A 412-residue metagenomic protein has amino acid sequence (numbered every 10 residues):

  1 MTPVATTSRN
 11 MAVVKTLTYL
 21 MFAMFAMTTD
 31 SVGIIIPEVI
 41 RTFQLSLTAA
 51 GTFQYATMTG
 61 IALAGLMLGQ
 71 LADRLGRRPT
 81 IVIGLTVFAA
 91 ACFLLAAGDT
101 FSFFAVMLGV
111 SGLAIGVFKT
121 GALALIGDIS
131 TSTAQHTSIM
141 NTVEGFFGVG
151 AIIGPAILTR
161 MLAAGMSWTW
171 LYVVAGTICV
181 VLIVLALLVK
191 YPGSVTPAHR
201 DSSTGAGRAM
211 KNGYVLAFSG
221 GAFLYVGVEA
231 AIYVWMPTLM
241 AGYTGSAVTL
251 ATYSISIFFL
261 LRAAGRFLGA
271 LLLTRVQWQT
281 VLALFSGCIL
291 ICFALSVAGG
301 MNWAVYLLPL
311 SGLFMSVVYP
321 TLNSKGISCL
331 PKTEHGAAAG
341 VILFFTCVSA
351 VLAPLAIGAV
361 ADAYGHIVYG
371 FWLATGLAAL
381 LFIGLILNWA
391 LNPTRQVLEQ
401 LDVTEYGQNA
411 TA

Functional and structural regions predicted by a protein language model:
V13-R41, L45-L47, K119, L123 (+1 more regions): Extracytoplasmic
V32-G33, G213-S256, A263: Extracytoplasmic gate region of multi-pass secondary transporters
L63-S102: Conserved MFS/SLC helix-loop-helix module at the cytosolic interface between two early adjacent transmembrane helices
A64-G76, G265-Q277, A361-D362: Helix-to-loop junctions at the C-terminal end of transmembrane segments in multipass secondary transporters
A91, S102-V110, W303-S311: Paired small-residue
M107-G145: Cytoplasmic helix-loop-helix junction between adjacent transmembrane helices in 12-TM secondary transporters
T142-Y191: Helix-loop-helix hairpin linking two adjacent transmembrane segments in secondary transporters
V276-L322: C-terminal transmembrane helical hairpin of 12-TM major facilitator-type secondary transporters
